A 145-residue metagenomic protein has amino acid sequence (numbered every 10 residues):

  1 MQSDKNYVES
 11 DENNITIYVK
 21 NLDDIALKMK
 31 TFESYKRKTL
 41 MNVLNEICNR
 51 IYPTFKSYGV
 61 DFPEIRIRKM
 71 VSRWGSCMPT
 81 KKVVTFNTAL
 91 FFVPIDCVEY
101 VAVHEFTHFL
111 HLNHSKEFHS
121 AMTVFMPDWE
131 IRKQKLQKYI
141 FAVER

Functional and structural regions predicted by a protein language model:
M1-E99, F109-R145: Active-site-proximal or metal-binding-adjacent scaffold patches in catalytic folds
A102: Walker B beta-strand of ABC/ABC-like P-loop ATPase nucleotide-binding domains, specifically the conserved hydrophobic
E105: Walker B catalytic acidic pair
